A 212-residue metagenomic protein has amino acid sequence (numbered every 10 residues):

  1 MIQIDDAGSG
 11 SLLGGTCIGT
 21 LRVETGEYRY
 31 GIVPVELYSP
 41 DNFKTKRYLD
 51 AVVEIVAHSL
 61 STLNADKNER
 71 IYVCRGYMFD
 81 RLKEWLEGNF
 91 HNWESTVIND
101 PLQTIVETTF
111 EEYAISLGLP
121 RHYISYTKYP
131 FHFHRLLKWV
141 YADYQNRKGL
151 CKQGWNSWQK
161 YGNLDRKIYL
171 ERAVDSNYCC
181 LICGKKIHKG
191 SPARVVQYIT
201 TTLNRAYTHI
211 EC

Functional and structural regions predicted by a protein language model:
M1-C212: RNase H-like, Mg2+-dependent phosphodiesterase core, and more generally RNA phosphate-backbone-engaging helix-loop
